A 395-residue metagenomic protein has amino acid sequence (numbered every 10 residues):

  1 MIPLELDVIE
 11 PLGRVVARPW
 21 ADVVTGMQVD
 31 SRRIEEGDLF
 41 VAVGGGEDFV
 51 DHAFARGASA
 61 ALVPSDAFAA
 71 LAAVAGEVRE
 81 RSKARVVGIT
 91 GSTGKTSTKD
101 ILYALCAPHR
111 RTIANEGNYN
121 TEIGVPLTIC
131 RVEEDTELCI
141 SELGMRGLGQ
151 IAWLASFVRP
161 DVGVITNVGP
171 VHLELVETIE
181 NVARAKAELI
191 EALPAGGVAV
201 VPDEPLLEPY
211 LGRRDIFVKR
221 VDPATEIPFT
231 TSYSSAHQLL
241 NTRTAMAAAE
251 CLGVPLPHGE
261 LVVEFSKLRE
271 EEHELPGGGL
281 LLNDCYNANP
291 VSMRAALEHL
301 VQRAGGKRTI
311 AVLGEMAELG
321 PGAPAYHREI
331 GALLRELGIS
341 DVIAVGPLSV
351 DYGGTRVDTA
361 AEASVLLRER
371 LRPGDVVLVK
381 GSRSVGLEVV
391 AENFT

Functional and structural regions predicted by a protein language model:
M1-E77, R303-A304, A332-G346, T355-D358 (+1 more regions): N-terminal leader/targeting and accessory segments in enzymes
V8-P11, G37, F54, V162-L280 (+3 more regions): Acidic, Mg2+-coordinating active-site environments of NTP-dependent enzymes
R33-F40, L127-C139, L300-G320: Mobile, glycine- and charge-enriched loop segments and immediately flanking short secondary-structure elements within
G45, S266, G277, C285-R356: Active-site beta-alpha connecting loops in nucleotide-dependent enzymes
A67-V198, E208-R214, E369, E392-F394: Phosphate-binding loop of NTP-binding sites
A84-T90, V164-P170, P202, N283 (+3 more regions): Short beta-strands and strand-loop turn motifs
I89, K267-E271, S384-V390: ATP-dependent carboxylate/acyl-activation modules
R356, G374-E392: Peripheral docking tails and interdomain loops at the edges of cofactor- or intermediate-handling domains
